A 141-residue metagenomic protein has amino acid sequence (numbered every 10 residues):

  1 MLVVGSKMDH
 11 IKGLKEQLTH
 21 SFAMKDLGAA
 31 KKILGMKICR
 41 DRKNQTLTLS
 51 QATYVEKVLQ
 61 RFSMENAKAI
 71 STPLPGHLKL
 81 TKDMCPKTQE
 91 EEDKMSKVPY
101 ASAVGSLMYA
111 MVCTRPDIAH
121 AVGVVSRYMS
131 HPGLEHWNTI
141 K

Functional and structural regions predicted by a protein language model:
M1-K141: Long, low-complexity, charge-biased intrinsically disordered regions
